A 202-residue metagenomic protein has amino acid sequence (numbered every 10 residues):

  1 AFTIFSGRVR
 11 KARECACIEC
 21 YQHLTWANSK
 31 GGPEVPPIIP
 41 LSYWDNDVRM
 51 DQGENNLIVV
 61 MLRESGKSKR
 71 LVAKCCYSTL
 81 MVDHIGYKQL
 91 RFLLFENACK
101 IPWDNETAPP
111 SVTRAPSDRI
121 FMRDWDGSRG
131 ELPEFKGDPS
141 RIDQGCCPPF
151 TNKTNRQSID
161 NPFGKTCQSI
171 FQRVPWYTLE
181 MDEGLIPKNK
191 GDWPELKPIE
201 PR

Functional and structural regions predicted by a protein language model:
F2-R202: A short Gly-Trp-Pro
